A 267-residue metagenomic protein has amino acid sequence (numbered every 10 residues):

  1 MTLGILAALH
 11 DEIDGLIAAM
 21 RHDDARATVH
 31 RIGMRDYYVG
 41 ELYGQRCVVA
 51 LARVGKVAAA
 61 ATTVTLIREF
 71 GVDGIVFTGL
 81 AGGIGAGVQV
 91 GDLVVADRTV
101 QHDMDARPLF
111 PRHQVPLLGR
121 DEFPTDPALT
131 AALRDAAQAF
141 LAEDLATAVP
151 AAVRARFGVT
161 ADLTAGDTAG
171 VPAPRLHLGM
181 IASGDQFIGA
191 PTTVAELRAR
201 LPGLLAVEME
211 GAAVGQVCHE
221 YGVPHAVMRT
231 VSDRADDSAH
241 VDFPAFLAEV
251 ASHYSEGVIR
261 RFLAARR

Functional and structural regions predicted by a protein language model:
T2-L3, V29-R267: Glycine-rich phosphate- or other oxyanion-binding loops that anchor nucleotides, phosphorylated ligands
T2-R26, R35, E41: Short, conserved "active-site rim" segments that organize catalytic pockets and cofactor/ligand binding
